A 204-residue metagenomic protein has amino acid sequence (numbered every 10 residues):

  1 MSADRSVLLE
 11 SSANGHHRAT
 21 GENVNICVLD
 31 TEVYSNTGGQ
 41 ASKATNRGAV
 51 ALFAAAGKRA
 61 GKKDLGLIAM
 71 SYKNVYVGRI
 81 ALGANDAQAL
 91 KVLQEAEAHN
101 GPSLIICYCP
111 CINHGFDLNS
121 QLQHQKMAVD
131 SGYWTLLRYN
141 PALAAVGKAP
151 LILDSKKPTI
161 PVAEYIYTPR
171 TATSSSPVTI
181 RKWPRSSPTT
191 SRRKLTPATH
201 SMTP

Functional and structural regions predicted by a protein language model:
M1-Q40, Y76-V77, G83-N100: Thiamine diphosphate
A13-H17, G21, Q40-G48, L118-A128: Short secondary-structure boundary/capping segments
K43-H99, T168-T173: Conserved thiamine diphosphate
G83, A89-T190, M202-T203: Glycine/aspartate-rich loop-and-adjacent alpha/beta segment that forms the canonical ThDP
S191-L195: Short amphipathic alpha-helical coiled-coil/interface segments
